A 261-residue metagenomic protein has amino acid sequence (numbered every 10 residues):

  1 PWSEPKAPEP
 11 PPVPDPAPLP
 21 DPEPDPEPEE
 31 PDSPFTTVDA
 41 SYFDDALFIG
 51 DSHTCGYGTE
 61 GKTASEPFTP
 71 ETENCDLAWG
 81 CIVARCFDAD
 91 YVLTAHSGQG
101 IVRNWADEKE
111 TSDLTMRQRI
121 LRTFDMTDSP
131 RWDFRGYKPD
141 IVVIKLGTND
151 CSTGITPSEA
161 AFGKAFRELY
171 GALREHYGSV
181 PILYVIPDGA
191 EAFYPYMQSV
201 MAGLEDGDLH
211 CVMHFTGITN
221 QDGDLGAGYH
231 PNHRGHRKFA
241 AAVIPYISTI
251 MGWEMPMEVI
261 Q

Functional and structural regions predicted by a protein language model:
P1-P11, A17, E27-P34: Beta-strand-enriched, solvent-exposed domains that form extended recognition/catalytic surfaces
D21-G100: Serine-esterase "nucleophile elbow" of acetyl-processing enzymes
D45-I49, T54, Y91-A95, D140-K145 (+2 more regions): Structural recognition of the beta-strand scaffold that forms the well-ordered cores of secreted hydrolase catalytic
T54, D88, V92, G147 (+3 more regions): Sec-exported extracytoplasmic/periplasmic mature domains
A64-P157, D188-P195, H230: Conserved SGNH/GDSL esterase-like catalytic core that processes O-acyl groups on lipids and polysaccharides
F162, F166, H236: Aromatic/hydrophobic pocket-lining residues that form the small-molecule binding cavity in soluble enzyme cores
F166-Y170, M197-Q198: Generic structural signal for well-ordered alpha-helices, preferentially at hydrophobic/aromatic core positions
P187-Q261: Catalytic His-Asp segment of secreted/periplasmic serine-dependent ester chemistry enzymes
